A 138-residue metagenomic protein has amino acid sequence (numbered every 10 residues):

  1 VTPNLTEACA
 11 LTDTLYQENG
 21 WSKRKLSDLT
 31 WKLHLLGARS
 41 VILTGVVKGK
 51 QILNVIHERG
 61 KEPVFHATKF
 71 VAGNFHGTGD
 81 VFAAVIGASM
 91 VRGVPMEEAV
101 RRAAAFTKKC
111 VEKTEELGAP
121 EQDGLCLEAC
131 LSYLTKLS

Functional and structural regions predicted by a protein language model:
V1-P63: Conserved phosphate/ATP/ADP-binding segment of small-molecule kinases
E7, G45-G49, K69-A72, A104-K108: Glycine-rich beta-alpha junction loops
A10, G73-M96: Short, small-residue alpha-helix embedded
S22-L29, T78, F82, P95-M96 (+2 more regions): General structural feature for long, well-ordered alpha-helical segments within catalytic domains of soluble enzymes
E62-G77: Short pre-catalytic strand/loop immediately N-terminal to key active-site residues, enriched for Gly-Thr
E62-V64, S89-A103: Phosphate-handling active-site elements
E97-S138: Charged C-terminal helix
